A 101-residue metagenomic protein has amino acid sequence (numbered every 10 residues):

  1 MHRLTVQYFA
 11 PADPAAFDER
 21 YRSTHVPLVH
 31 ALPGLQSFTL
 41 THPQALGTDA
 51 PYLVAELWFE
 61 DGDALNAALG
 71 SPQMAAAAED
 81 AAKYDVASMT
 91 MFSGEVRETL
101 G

Functional and structural regions predicted by a protein language model:
M1-G101: Macromolecular interaction modules
